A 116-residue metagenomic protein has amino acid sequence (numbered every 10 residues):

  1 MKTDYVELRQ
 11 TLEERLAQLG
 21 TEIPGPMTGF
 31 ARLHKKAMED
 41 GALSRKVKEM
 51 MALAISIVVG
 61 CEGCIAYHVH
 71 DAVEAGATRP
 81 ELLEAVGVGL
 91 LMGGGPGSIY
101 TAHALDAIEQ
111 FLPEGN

Functional and structural regions predicted by a protein language model:
M1-V47, I99-N116: Acidic, glycine/proline-rich low-complexity segments that act as flexible tails and inter-domain linkers
H34-K35, A52, V69-V73, G87: Amphipathic alpha-helical segments within well-ordered protein domains
A42-V59, P80-A85: Immediate flanking context of iron-sulfur cluster ligation sites
C61-C64: Short cysteine clusters
Y67-R79, L105-I108: Iron-sulfur (Fe-S) cluster-binding segments and ferredoxin-like electron-carrier domains, especially [2Fe-2S]
G76-E84, P113-N116: Charge-rich, acidic-biased intrinsically disordered regions
L83-E109: C-terminal structural segments of small proteins and small subunits
